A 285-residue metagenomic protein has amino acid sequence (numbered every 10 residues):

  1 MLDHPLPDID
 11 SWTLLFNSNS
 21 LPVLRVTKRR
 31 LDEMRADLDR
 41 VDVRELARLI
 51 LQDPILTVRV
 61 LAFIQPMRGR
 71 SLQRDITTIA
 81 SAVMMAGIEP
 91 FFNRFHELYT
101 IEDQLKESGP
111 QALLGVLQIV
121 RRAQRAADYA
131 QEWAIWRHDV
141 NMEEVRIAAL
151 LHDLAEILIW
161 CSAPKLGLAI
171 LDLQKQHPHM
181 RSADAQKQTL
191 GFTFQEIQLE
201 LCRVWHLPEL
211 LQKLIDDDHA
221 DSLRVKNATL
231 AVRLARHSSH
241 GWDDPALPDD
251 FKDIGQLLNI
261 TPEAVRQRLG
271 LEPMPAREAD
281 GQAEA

Functional and structural regions predicted by a protein language model:
M1-L166, Q186-T189, T193-P248, K252 (+1 more regions): Conserved alpha-helical "signature site" that marks functionally important helical segments or helix/loop junctions
P164-Q176: Post-HEXXH active-site segment of zinc metalloproteases
H177-Q186: Substrate-binding clefts and substrate-entry loops adjacent to catalytic sites of polymer-processing enzymes acting on
D244-P275: Charged, low-complexity C-terminal accessory regions
A276-A285: Non-catalytic terminal regions of proteins
